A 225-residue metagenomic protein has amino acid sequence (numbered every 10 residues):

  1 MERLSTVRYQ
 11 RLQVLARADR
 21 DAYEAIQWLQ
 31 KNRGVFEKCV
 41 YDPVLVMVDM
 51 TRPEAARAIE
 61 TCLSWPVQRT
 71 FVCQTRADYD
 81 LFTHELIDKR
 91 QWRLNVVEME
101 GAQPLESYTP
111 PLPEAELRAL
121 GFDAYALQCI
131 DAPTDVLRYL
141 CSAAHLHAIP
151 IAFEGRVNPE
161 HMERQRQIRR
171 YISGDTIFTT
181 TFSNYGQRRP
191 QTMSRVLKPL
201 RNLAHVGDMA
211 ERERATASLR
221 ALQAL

Functional and structural regions predicted by a protein language model:
M1-Y9: Low-complexity, highly charged intrinsically disordered N-terminal segments that act as targeting/localization
Y9, Q13-R214: Hinge-like oligomerization/junction regions that interrupt long coiled-coil arms in large cytoskeletal
